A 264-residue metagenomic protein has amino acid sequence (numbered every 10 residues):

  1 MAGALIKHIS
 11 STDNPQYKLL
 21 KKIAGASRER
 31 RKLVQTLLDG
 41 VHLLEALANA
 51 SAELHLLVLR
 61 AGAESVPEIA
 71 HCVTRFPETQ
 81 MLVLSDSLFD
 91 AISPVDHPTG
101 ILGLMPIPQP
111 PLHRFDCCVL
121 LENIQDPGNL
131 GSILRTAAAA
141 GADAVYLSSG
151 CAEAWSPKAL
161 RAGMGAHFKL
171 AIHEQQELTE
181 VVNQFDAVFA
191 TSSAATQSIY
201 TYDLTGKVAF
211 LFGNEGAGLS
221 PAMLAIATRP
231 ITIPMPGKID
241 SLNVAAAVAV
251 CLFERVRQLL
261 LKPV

Functional and structural regions predicted by a protein language model:
M1-S65, C151-A152: Boundary-proximal intrinsically disordered activation/regulatory segments immediately upstream of a helical core
I6-S11, Q80-S85, L170-E177: Short acidic-hydrophobic, aromatic-tinged amphipathic segments that line or gate anion-handling sites
G40, D126-I133, L242-A247: Amphipathic alpha-helical repeat scaffolds
N49, L104-Q197: RNA substrate-binding interface of SAM-dependent RNA methyltransferases
V66-E78, M223: Short, aromatic/basic amphipathic alpha-helical patches
F76-L102: Glycine/small-residue-rich loop that forms an oxyanion/phosphate-binding "nest" at active or ligand-binding sites
G103, A138-A140, C151-F168, P221-V264: Structured adenosyl-cofactor binding patch, chiefly the S-adenosyl-L-methionine
A190-I239: Active-site/ligand-binding-proximal alpha/beta "capping" segment
